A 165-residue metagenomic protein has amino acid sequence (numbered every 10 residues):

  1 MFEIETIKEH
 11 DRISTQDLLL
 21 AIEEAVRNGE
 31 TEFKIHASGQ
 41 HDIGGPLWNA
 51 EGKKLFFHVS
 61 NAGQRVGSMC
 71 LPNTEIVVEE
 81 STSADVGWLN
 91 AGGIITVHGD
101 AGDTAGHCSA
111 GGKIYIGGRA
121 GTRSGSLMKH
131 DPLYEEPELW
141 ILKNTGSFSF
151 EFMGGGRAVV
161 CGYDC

Functional and structural regions predicted by a protein language model:
M1-C165: Long, distal/terminal scaffolding or interaction modules with repetitive or compositionally biased sequence
